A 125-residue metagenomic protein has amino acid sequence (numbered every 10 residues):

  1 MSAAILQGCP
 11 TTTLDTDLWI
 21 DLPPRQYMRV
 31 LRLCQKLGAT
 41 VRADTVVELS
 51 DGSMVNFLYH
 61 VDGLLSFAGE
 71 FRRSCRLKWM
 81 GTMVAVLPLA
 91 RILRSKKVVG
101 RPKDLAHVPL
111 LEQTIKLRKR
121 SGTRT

Functional and structural regions predicted by a protein language model:
M1-T125: Compositionally biased terminal segments of proteins
